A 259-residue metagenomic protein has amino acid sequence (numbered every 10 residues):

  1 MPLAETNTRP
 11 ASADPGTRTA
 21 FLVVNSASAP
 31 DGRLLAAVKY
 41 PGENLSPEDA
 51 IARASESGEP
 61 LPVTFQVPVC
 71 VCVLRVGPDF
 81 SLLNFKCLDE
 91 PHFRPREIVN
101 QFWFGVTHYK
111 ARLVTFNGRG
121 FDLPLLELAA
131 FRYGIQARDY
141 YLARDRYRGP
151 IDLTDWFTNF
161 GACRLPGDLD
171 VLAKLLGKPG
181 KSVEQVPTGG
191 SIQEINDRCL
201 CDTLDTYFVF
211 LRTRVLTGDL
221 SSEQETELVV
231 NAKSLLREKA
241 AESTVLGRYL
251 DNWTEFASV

Functional and structural regions predicted by a protein language model:
M1, A20, S26, F104 (+4 more regions): Intrinsic structural disorder
P2-L128, Q185-V186: Conserved non-catalytic scaffold segment of RNase H-like nuclease domains
Q66-D89, V106, K110-S243: Metal-dependent phosphoesterase core characteristic of DEDDh/y 3'-5' exonuclease domains
R237-V259: C-terminal accessory domains and tails appended to enzymatic cores
